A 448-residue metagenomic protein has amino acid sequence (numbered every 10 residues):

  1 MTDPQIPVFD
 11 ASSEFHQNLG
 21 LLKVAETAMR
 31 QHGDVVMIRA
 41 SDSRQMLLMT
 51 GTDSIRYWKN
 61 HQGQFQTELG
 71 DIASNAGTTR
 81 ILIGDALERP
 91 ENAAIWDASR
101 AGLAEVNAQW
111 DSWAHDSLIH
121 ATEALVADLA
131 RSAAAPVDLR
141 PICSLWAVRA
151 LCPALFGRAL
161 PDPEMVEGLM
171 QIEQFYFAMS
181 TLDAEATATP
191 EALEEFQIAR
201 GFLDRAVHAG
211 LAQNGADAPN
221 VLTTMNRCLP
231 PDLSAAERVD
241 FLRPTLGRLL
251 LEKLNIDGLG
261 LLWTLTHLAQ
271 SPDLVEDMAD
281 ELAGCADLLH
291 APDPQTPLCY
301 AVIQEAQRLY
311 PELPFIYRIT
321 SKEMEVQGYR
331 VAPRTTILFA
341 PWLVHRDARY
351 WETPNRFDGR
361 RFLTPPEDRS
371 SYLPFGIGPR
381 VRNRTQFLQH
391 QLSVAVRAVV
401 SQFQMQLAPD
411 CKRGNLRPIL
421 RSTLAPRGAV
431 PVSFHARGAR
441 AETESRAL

Functional and structural regions predicted by a protein language model:
M1-T79, K322, T353, S371: N-terminal membrane-proximal hinge/A-helix region immediately C-terminal to the signal-anchor transmembrane segment
T2-F9, P219, H267-E312, A332-T335 (+2 more regions): Cytochrome P450 I-helix active-site segment
S12-G33, D287-Q327: Conserved cytochrome P450 K-helix E-x-x-R motif and the immediately C-terminal K′/meander segment
R39-L47, D111-H120, A130-P153, P161-M170 (+4 more regions): Cytochrome P450
G63-Q64, F339-P366: Conserved cytochrome P450 K-helix/beta-meander segment immediately N-terminal to the heme-binding cysteine loop
L151, A199, L203-D204, C228-A286 (+4 more regions): Central I-helix of cytochrome P450 enzymes
M170-A236: Cytochrome P450 catalytic core segment centered on helix I
L274, Q386-S422: Cytochrome P450 heme-binding "Cys pocket" and the immediately downstream C-terminal segment
